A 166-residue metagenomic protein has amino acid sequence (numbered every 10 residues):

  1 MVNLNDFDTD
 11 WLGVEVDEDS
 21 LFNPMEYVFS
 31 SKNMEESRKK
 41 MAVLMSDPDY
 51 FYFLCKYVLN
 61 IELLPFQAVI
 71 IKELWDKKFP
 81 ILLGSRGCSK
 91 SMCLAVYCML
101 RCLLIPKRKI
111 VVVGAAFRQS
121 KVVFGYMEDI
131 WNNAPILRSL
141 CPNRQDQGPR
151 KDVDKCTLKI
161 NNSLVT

Functional and structural regions predicted by a protein language model:
V2-T166: Phosphate/NTP-binding elements of NTP-utilizing enzymes
